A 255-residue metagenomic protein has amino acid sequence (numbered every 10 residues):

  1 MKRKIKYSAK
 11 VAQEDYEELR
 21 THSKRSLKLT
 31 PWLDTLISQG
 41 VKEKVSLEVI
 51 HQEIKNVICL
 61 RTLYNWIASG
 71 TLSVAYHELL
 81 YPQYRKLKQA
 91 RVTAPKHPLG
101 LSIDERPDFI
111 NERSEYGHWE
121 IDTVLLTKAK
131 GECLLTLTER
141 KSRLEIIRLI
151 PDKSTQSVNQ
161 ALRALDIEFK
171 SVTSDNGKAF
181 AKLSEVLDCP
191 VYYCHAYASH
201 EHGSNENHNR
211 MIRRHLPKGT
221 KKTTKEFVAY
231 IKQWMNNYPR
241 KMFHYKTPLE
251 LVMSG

Functional and structural regions predicted by a protein language model:
M1-G40, E53: Short, basic alpha-helical/linker "hinge" immediately adjacent to a nucleic-acid-recognition surface
K6, K10, E14, I58-N111: Basic, flexible linker segments flanking DNA-binding modules in nucleic acid-interacting mobile-element proteins
P31-E43, E53, E185-G255: Charged alpha-helix within mobile-element recombinases
I37, I50, L63, D122 (+7 more regions): Mobile genetic element proteins and their domesticated derivatives, centered on retroelements and DNA transposons
K42-I54, L60, T173: Short, charged amphipathic recognition helices of the HTH superfamily and cognate SANT/SANTA-like modules
Y116-T127: Two-metal-ion RNase H-like nuclease active-site motif
T127-K130, E145-S171: Active-site beta-loop-alpha junctions of metal-dependent nucleic acid enzymes, especially the RNase H-like/DDE
E168-K182, Y197: Acidic/histidine-rich, metal-coordinating catalytic segments
